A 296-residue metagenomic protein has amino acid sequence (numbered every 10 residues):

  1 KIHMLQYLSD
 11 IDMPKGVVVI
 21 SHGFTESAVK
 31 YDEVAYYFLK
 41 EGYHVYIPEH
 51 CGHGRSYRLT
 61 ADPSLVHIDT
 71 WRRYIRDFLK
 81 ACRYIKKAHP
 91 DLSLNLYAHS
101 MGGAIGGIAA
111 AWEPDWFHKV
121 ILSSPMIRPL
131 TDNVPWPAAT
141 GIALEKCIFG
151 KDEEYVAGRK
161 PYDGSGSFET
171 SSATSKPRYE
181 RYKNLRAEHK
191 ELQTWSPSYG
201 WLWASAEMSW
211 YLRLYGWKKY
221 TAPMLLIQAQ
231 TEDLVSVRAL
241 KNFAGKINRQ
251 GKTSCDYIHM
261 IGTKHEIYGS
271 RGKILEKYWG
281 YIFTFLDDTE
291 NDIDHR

Functional and structural regions predicted by a protein language model:
G23-E26: Active-site glycine-rich loops that stabilize anionic/oxyanionic intermediates across multiple enzyme folds
A28, A35-A61: Conserved alpha/beta-hydrolase
V66-K86: Alpha/beta-hydrolase active-site loop
H89-S100: Alpha/beta-hydrolase fold nucleophile elbow
M101, I105-Q193: Alpha/beta-hydrolase-fold enzymes
Y220, L226-Q228, E232: Short beta-strand/loop motif that positions the catalytic acidic residue of the alpha/beta-hydrolase fold
A222, S236-K246: Short alpha-helix in the alpha/beta-hydrolase fold that links the catalytic acid
S254-D256, M260-R296: Catalytic active-site module of serine/aspartate enzymes centered on a nucleophile-bearing elbow/loop
